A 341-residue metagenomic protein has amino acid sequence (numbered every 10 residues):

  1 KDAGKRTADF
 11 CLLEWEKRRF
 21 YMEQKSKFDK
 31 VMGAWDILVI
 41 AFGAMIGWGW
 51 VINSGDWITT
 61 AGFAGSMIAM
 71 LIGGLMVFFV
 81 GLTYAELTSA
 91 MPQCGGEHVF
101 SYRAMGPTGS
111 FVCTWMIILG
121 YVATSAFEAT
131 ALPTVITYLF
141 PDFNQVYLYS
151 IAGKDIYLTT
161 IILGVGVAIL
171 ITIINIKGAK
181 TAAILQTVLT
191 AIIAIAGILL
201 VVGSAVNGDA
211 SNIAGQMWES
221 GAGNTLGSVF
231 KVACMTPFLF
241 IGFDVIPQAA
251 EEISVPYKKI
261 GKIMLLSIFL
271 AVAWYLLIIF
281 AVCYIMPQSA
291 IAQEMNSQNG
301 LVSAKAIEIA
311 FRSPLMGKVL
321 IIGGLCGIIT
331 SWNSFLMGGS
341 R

Functional and structural regions predicted by a protein language model:
E14-G55, T59-A64, V77-L82, Q93-C94: Membrane-interface "cap" regions at the ends of multi-pass membrane proteins
E23-F28, K177-T187, I241-I278: Hydrophobic, small-residue-rich membrane helices and short re-entrant helix-turn-helix hairpins that build
K30-A41, M67, G106-L119, G164-V165 (+2 more regions): Select transmembrane alpha-helical segments in multipass membrane proteins
G55-W57, E86, H98-A104, V229-K259 (+3 more regions): Helix-loop junctions at the membrane interface of multi-pass solute transporters
D56-T59, I68-A69, F78-A168, I173 (+1 more regions): Hydrophobic transmembrane alpha-helices that form the core helical bundles of multi-pass secondary transporters
V99-S101, G106, Y138-F143, I263-N333: TM-loop-TM module centered on a large, flexible mid-protein loop between adjacent transmembrane helices in multi-pass
T134-P141, A191-E219, I279-Q288: Hydrophobic alpha-helical segments and their helix-loop junctions in multi-pass secondary transporters
T159-A210, G223, M264-F269: Membrane-interface loop-to-helix entry segments
